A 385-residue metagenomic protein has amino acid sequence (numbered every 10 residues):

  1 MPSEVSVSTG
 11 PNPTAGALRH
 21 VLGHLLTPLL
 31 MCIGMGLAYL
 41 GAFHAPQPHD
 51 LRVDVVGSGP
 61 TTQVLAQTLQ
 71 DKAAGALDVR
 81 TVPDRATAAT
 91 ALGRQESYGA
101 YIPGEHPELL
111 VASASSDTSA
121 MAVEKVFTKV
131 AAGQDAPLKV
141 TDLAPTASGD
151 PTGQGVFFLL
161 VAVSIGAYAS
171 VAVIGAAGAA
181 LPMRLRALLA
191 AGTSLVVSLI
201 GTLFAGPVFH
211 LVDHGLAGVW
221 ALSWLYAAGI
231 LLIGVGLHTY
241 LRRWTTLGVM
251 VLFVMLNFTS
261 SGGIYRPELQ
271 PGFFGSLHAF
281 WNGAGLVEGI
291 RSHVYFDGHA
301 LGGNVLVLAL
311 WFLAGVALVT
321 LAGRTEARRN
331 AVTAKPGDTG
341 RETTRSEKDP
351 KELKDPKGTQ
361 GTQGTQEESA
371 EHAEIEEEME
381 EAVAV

Functional and structural regions predicted by a protein language model:
M1-L18, V140-L143, G275, T325-V385: Terminal targeting segments of Actinobacterial cell-envelope proteins
T9-V21, G178-R186, P207-G215, V219 (+5 more regions): Membrane-helix interfacial "entry" motifs
G16-L18, G23-L51, V55-S58, A112 (+3 more regions): Transmembrane helix-boundary elements of multi-pass transport/secretion proteins, especially ABC-type permease modules
H44-P48, A180, G206, H210-H214 (+2 more regions): Transmembrane helix-loop junctions in multipass membrane proteins, especially transporters and channels
T61, L69-P145: Extracytoplasmic loops/domains of multi-pass membrane proteins
G155-S261: Transmembrane alpha-helical segments that form the functional core of multipass membrane systems
G218-S346, E371-E376, E380-V383: Membrane-spanning alpha-helical segments of multipass transporters and channels
